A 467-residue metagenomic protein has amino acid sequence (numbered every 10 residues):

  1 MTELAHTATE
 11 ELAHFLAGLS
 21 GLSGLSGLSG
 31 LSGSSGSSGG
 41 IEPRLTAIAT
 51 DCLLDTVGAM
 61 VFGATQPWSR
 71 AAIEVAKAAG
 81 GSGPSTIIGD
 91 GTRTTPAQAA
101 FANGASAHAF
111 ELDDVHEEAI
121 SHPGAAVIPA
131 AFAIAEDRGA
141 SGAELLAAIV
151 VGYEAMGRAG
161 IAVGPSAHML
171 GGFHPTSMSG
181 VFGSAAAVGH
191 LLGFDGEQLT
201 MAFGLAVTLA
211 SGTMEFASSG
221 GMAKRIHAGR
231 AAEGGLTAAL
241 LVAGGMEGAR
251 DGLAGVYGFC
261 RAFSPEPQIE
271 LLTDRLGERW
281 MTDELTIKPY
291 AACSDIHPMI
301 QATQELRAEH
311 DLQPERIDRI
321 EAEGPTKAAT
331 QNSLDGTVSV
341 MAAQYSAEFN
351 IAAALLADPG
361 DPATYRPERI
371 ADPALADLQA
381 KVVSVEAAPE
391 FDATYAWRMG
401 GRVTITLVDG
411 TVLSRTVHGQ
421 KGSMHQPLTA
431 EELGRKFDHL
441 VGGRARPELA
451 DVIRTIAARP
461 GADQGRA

Functional and structural regions predicted by a protein language model:
M1-I120, A223-E233, L240-A467: Terminal-appendage/accessory-domain detector
H14, T92-E111, A147-I161, Q198-L209 (+1 more regions): Short, charged, amphipathic alpha-helices and their helix-cap/turn boundaries
G63, A131-R138, A185-L191, A238-V242 (+2 more regions): Well-ordered alpha-helical scaffold segments within catalytic/enzyme domains
G63, G81-S82, A155-G164, L209-A217 (+1 more regions): Secretory-pathway/luminal and periplasmic proteins that interact with or process carbohydrate-rich
S106-A159, V163: Hydrophobic alpha-helical hairpins/lids featuring a short glycine-rich hinge
A119-A125, L145-I149, A167-V181, I226-A228 (+2 more regions): Active-site nucleophile and cofactor-binding loops and adjacent substrate-binding regions of central metabolic enzymes
A126-I128, G171-V181, A185-L191, M201-L271: Amphipathic alpha-helical interface segments
D137-I149, G193-T200, G248-D251: Structural helix-adjacent loops and short alpha-helical linkers that scaffold large soluble proteins
